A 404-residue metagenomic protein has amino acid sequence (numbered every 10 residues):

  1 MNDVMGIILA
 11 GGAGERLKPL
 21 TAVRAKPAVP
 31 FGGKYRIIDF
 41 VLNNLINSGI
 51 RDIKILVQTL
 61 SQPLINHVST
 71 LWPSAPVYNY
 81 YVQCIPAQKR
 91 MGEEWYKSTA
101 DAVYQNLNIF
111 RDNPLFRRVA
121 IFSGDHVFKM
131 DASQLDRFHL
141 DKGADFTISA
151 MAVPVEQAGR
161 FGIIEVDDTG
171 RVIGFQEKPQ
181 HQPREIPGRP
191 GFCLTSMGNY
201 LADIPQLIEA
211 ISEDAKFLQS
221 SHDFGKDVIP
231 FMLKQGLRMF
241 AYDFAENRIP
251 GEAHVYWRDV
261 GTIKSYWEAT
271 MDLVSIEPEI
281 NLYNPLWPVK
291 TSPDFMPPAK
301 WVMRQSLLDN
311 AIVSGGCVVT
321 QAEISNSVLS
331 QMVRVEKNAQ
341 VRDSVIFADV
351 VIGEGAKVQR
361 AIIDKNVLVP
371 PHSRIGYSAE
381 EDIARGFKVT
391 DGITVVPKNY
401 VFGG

Functional and structural regions predicted by a protein language model:
M1-M271, D382-G392, V396-K398, G403-G404: Unchanged
M1-M5, P205, E213-G404: Left-handed beta-helix
